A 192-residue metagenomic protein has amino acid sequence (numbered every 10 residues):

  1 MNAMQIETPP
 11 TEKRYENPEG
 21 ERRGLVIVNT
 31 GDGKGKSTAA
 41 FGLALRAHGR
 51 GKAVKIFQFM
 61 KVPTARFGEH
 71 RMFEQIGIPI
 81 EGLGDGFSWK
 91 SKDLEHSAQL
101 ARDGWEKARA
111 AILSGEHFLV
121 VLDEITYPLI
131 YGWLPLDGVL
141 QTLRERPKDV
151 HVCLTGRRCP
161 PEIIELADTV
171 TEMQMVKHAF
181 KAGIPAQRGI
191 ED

Functional and structural regions predicted by a protein language model:
M1-L25: Extreme N-terminal, non-catalytic leader segments that precede Walker-type/kinase nucleotide-binding cores
N2-M4, F87-S88, K107-E116, E124-D192: Replace "adjacent to P-loop NTPase cores in ATP/GTP-dependent enzymes" with "adjacent to NTP-binding cores
T8-E12, V62, R102-E106, V152-T155: Short gly/ser/thr-rich secondary-structure transition/capping motifs
G24-L113: Conserved P-loop
L25-V28, F118-L119, H151: Residue-level preference for the first positions of well-ordered beta-strands
S37, V121, A167: Conserved RecA-like P-loop NTPase ATPase core
F57, V120-I125: Short beta-strands and strand-loop turn motifs
Q75, E116, V121: Conserved, surface-exposed functional patches that form binding/active-site neighborhoods
